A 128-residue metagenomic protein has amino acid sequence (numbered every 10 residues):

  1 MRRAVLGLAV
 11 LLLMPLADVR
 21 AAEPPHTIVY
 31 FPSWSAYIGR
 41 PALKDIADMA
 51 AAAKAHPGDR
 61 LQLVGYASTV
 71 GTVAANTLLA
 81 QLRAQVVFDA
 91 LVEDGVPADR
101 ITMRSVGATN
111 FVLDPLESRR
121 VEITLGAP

Functional and structural regions predicted by a protein language model:
M1-A4: Positively charged n-region of N-terminal signal peptides that target proteins for export
G7-P15: Bacterial N-terminal signal peptides
L16-A21: Sec/Tat signal peptide C-region and signal peptidase I cleavage site
P25-T27, W34, P57-D59, P97-D99 (+1 more regions): Envelope-exposed proteins and targeting segments
H26-F31, G65-T69: A short small-residue
F31-V64: Periplasmic peptidoglycan-binding/anchoring modules of Gram-negative envelope and division proteins
A67-P128: Periplasmic OmpA-like peptidoglycan-binding domain that tethers envelope proteins to the cell wall
